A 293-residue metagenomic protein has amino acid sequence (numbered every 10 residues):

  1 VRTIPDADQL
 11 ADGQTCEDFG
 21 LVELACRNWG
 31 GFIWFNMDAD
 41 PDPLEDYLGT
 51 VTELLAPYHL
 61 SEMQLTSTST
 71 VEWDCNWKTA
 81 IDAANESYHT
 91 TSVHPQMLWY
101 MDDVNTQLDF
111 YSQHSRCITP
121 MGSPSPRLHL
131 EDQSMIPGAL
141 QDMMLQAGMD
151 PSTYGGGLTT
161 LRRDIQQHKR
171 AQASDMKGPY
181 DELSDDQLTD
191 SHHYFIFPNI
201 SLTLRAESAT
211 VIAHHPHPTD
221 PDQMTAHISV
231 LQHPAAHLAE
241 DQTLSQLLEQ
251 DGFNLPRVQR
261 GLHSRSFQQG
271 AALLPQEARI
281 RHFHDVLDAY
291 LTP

Functional and structural regions predicted by a protein language model:
V1-E17, A25: Long, hydrophobic, well-ordered secondary-structure blocks that form the structural core and pocket-lining surfaces
G20: Structural signature of FAD isoalloxazine-binding scaffolds in flavoprotein oxidoreductases
L24-N28, F32-P293: C-terminal catalytic domain of Rieske-type non-heme iron oxygenases
